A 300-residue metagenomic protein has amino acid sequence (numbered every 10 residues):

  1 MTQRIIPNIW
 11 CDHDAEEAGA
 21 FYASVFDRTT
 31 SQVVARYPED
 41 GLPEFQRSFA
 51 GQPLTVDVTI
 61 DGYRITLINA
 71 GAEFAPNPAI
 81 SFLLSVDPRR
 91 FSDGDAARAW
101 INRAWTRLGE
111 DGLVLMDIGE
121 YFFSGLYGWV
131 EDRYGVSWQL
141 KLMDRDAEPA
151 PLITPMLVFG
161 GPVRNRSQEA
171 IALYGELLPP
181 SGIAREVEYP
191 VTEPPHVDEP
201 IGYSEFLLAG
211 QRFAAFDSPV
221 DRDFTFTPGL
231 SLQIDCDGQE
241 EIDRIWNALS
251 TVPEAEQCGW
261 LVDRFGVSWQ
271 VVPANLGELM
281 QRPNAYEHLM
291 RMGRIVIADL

Functional and structural regions predicted by a protein language model:
M1-F21, V25-G41, L113-D117, Q139-P195 (+2 more regions): N-terminal beta-strand motif that seeds the catalytic metal site of vicinal oxygen chelate
I6, P53-L54, G125-Y127, I201-G202 (+1 more regions): Short loop/turn microsegments at loop-to-beta-strand junctions
C11, A15, S24-V25, T59-R64 (+9 more regions): Vicinal oxygen chelate
P43-F49, Y127, T192-E199, D223: Acidic pyrophosphate-coordinating catalytic loop
Q46-L67, E199-G210: Short, structured active-site "lid" loops
P53, N77-S81, A150-L152, I201 (+1 more regions): Short, solvent-exposed loop/turn segments at the edges of secondary structure
N69-E73, K141-R145, S218-R222: Short beta-strand/turn micro-motifs at beta-sheet edges
S137-W138, W269: Generic structural signal for well-ordered beta-strand positions
